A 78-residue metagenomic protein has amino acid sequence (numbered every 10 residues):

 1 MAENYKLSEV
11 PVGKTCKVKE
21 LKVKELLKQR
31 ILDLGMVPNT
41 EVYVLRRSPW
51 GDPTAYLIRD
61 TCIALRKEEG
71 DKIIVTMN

Functional and structural regions predicted by a protein language model:
E9, E20, V44-R46, M77: A residue-level detector for short acidic-glycine micro-motifs
K17, D33-G35, R46-P49: Charged, well-structured alpha/beta interaction segments
V23-K24, R46-G51, C62: Short, charged beta-turn/beta-strand-edge "cap" motif at the junction between a beta-strand and an adjacent loop
L27-R30: Short alpha-helix capping/helix-loop boundary micro-motifs
G51-N78: C-terminal structural segments of small proteins and small subunits
